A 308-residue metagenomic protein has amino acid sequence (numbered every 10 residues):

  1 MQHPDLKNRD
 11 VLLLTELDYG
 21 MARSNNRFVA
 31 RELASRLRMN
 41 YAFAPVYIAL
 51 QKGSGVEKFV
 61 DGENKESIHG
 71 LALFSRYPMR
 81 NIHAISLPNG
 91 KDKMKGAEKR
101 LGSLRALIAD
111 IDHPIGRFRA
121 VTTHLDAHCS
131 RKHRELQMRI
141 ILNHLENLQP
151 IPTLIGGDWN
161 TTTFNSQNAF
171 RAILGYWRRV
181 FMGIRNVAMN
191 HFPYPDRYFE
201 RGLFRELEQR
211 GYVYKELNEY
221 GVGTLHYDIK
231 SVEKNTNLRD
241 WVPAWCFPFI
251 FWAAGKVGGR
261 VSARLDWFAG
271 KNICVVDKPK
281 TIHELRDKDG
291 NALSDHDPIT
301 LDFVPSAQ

Functional and structural regions predicted by a protein language model:
M1-F59, E63-I68, D295-P298, V304-Q308: N-terminal, active-site-proximal structural segment of metallo-dependent hydrolase catalytic domains
M1-N26, F74, A109, R119-T123 (+3 more regions): Active-site beta-strand/loop signature of hydrolases that rely on acidic residues for catalysis
L12-T15, A42-P45, L154-D158, V213-N218: Active-site neighborhood of phospho(di)ester-bond hydrolases with catalytic His/Asp-centered motifs
L17-Y19, L87-E98, T123-R131, N190-H191: Surface-exposed cleft-lining segments at the edges of enzyme active sites
Y19-A22, A49-K52, D92, A127-R131 (+2 more regions): Active-site environment of divalent metal-dependent phosphoester hydrolases
E32, L136-I141, G202: Alpha-helical elements of Rossmann-like donor-binding domains used by nucleotide-donor carbohydrate transfer enzymes
E66-S67, L71-N81, R100-H124, V275 (+1 more regions): Beta-strand-turn-beta hairpins that frame and shape the catalytic cleft of phosphate-ester-processing enzymes
A84, R131, L145-L154, T161-Q308: Metal-dependent phosphoester-hydrolase catalytic domains
